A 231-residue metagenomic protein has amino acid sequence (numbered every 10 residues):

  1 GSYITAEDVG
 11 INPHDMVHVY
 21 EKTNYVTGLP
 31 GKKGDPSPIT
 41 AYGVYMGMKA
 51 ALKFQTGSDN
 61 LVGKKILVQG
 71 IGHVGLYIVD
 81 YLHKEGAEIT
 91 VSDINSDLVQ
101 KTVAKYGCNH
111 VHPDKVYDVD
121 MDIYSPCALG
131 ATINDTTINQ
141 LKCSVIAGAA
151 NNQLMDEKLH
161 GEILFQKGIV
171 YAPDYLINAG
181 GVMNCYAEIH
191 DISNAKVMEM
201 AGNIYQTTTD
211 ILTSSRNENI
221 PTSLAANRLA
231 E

Functional and structural regions predicted by a protein language model:
G1, Y20-T27, M48, L52-T56 (+5 more regions): Structural signal for hydrophobic packing residues in well-ordered secondary-structure cores of soluble enzyme domains
G1-G57: Glycine/serine-rich phosphate-binding loop and adjoining beta1-alpha1 elements at the start of nucleotide-handling
S2-E7, T56-K64, P113, S215-N227: Flexible, glycine/charged-enriched surface loops at secondary-structure junctions
Y3, I89, H110, V170-Y171 (+1 more regions): Hydrophobic beta-strand scaffold residues
D35-I123: Glycine-rich phosphate/diphosphate-binding loop of Rossmann-like nucleotide-binding domains
G63, S96-P173: Rossmann-like adenosine-cofactor binding region
H73-I78, T132-T136, L154-E157, A179-V182: Short glycine/serine/threonine-rich phosphate/pyrophosphate-binding segments that cradle anionic phosphate groups
S144-E231: Adenosine-phosphate binding glycine-rich loop
